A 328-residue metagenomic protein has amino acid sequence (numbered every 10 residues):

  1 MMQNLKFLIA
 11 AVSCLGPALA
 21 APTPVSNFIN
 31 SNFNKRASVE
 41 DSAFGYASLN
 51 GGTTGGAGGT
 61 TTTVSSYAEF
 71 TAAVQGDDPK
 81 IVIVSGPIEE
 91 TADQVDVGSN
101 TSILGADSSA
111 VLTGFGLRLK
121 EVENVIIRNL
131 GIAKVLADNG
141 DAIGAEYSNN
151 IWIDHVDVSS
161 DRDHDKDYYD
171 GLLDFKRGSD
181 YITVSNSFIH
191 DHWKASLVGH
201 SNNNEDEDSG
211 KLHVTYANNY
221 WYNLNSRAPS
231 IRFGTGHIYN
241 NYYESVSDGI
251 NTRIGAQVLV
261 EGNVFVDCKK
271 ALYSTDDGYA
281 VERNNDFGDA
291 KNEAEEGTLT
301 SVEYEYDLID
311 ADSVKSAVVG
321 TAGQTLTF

Functional and structural regions predicted by a protein language model:
M1-N32: Fungal secretory targeting signals
L8-V12, G55, G323-L326: Terminal amphipathic alpha-helical/low-complexity segments used for targeting or macromolecular assembly
A20-N50: N-terminal zymogen propeptides
A43-V82: Acidic Gly/Asp/Thr-rich repetitive segments characteristic of extracellular carbohydrate-active and adhesion proteins
T71-P79, G86-L104, A110-N129, K134-N149 (+1 more regions): Extracellular beta-strand-rich solenoid/capping regions of secreted or surface-exposed proteins that bind or remodel
D93-D96, V111, F115-E121, N139-Y147 (+6 more regions): Glycine-rich beta-solenoid repeat tracts in large extracellular/virion proteins
N100-A106, E123-K134, N149-D163, S179-H200 (+4 more regions): Right-handed parallel beta-helix
S230-T235, Y239-F328: Extracellular beta-rich repeat passengers
